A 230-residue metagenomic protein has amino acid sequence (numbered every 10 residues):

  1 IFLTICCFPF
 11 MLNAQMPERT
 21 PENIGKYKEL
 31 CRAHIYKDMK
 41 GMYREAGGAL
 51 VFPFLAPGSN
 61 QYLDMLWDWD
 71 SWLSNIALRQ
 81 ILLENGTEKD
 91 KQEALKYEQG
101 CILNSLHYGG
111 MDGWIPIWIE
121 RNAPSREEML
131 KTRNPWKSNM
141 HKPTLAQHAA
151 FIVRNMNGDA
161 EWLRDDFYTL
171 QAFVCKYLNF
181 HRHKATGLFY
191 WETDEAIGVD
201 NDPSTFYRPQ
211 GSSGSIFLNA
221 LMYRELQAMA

Functional and structural regions predicted by a protein language model:
I1-Q15: Bacterial Sec-dependent N-terminal signal peptides
Q15-L66, G100, N104: Low-complexity, Ser/Thr/Pro/Gly-enriched N-terminal "stalk/linker" regions
E18-G25, Q61, E88-Q92, R164 (+2 more regions): Charge-dense, low-complexity intrinsically disordered segments
F52-N60, P116-K137, E195-G214: Acidic/His metal-coordination segments adjacent to aromatic residues that form catalytic metal sites in metalloenzymes
D64-F189, I216-N219, Y223: Aromatic-rich carbohydrate-recognition surfaces in CAZymes
M229-A230: N-terminal leader/propeptide and maturation segments of large enzyme subunits in energy/redox metabolism and hydrolases
